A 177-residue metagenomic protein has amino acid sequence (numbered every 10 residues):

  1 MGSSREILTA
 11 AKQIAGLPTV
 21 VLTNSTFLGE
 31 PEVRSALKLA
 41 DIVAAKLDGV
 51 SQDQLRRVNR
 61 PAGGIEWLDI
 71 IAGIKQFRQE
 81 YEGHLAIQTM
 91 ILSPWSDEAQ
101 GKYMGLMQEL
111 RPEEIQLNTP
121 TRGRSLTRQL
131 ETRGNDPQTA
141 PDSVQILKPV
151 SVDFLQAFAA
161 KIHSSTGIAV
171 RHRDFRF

Functional and structural regions predicted by a protein language model:
M1-L130: Conserved AdoMet/S-adenosylmethionine-binding subsite of the radical SAM
W95-F177: Auxiliary Fe-S-binding modules of radical SAM enzymes
